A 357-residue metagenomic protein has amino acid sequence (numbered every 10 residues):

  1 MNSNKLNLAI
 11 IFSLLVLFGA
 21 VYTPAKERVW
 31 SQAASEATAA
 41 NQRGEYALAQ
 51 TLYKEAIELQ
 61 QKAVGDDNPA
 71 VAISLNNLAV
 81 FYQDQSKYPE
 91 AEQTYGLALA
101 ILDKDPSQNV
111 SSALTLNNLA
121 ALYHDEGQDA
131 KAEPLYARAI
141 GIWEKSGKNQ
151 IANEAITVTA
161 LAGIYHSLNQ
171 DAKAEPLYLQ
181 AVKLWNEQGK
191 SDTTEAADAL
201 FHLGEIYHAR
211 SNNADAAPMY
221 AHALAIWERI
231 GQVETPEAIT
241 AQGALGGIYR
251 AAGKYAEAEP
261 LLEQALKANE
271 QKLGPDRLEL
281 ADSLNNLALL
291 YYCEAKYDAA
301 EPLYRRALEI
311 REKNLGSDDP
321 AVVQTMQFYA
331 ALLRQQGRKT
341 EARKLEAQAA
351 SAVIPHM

Functional and structural regions predicted by a protein language model:
M1-M357: Intrinsic-disorder-linked linear interaction elements in eukaryotic regulatory proteins
